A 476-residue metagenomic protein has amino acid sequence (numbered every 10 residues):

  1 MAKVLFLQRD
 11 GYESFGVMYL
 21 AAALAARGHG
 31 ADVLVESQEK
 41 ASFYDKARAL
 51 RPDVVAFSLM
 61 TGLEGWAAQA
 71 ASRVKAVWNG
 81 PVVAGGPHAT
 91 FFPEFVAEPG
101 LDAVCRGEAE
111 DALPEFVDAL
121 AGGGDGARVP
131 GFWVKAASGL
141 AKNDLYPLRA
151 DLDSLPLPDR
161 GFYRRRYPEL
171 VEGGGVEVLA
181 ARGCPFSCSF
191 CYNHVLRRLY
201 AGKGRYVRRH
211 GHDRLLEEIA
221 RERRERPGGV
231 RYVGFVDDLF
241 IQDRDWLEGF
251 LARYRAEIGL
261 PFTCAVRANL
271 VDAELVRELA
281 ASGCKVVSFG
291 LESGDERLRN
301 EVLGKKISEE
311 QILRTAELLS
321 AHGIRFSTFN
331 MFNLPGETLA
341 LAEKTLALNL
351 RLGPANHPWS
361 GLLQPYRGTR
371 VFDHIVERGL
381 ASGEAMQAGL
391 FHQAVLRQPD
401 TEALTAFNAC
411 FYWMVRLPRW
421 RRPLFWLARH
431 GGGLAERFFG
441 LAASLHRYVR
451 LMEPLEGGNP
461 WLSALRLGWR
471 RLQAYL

Functional and structural regions predicted by a protein language model:
A2-L7, E13, A25-G30, K40-D53 (+2 more regions): Radical SAM enzyme core and accessory elements
K3, R9-D10, L20-A23, R27-R149 (+2 more regions): Glycine-rich beta-alpha loop elements in corrinoid/cobalamin-binding modules across cobalamin-dependent enzymes
R9, H88, V236-D243, R267-A268 (+2 more regions): Short, solvent-exposed turn/loop segments enriched in Gly/Ser/Thr/Pro and often Arg
D53, D102, G228-R231, K285 (+1 more regions): Short acidic/polar active-site loop segments enriched in Thr and Asp
P93, R297, V302, F332-A340 (+1 more regions): Flexible glycine/acidic-rich beta-alpha junction loops that bind and position SAM and/or redox cofactors in anaerobic
P93-E98, L275, G336-R351: Catalytic cores of alpha/beta
D153, L157-F326, F332, A347: Radical SAM [4Fe-4S] cluster-binding motif and immediate context
